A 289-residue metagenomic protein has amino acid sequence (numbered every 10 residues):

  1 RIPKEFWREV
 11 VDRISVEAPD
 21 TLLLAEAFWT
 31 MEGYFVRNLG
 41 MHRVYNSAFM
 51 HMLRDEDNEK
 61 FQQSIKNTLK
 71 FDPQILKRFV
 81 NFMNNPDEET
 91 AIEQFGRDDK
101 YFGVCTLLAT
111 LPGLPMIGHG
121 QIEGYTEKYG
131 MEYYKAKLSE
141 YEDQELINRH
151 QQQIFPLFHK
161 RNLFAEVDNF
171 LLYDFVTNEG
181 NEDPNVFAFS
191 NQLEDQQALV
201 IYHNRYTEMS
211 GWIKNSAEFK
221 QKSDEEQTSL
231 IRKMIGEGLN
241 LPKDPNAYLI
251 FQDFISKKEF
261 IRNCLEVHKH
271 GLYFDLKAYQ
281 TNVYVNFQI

Functional and structural regions predicted by a protein language model:
R1, W29, N181: Active-site-proximal, well-structured secondary-structure segments within enzyme catalytic domains
K4-A18, L22, F35-P73, K77 (+5 more regions): Carbohydrate-interacting/catalytic domains
L24-E26, F82, G118: A cross-family glycoside hydrolase active-site/sugar-binding cleft signature
E26-T30, N85, I122: Active-site beta-loop-alpha junctions enriched in small/polar residues
M83-E93: Short, basic, glycine/proline-bearing loop/turn elements
